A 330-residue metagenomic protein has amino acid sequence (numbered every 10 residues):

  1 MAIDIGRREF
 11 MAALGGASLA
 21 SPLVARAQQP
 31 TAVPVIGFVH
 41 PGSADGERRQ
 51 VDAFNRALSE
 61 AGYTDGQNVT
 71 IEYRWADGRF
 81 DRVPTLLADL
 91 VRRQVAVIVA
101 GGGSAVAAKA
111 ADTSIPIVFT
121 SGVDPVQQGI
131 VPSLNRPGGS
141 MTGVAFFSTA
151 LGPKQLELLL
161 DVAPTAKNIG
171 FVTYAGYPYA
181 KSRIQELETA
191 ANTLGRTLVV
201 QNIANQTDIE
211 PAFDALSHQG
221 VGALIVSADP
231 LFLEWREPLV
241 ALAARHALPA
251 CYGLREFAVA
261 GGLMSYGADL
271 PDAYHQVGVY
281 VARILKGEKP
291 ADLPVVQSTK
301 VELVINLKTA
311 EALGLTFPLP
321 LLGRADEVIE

Functional and structural regions predicted by a protein language model:
M1-E330: Short hydrophobic alpha-helices and adjacent helix-cap/hinge residues
